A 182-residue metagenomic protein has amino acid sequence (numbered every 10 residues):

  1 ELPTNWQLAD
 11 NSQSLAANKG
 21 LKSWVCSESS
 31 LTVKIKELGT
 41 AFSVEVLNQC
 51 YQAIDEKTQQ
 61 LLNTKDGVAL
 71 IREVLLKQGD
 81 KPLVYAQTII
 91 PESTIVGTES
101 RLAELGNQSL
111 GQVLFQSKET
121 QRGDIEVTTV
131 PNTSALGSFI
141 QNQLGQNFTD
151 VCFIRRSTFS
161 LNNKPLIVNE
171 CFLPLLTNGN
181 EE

Functional and structural regions predicted by a protein language model:
E1-E182: Composition-driven recognition of glycine/serine/threonine/acidic- and proline-rich low-complexity segments and repeats
